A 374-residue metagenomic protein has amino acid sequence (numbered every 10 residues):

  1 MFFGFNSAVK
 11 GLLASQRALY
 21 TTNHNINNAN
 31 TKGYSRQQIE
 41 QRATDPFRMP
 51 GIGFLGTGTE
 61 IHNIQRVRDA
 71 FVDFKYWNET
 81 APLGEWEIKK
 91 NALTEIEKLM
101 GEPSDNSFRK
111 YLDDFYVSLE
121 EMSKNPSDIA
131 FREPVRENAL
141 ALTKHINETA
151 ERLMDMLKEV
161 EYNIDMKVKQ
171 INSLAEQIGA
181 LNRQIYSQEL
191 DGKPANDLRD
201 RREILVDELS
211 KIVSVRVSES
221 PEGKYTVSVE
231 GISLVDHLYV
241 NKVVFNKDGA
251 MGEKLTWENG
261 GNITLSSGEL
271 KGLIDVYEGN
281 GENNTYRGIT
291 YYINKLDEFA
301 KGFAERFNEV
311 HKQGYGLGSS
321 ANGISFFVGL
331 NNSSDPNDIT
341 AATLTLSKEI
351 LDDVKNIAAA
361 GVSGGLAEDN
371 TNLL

Functional and structural regions predicted by a protein language model:
M1-L374: Structural signature of extracellular appendage/secretion-system components
